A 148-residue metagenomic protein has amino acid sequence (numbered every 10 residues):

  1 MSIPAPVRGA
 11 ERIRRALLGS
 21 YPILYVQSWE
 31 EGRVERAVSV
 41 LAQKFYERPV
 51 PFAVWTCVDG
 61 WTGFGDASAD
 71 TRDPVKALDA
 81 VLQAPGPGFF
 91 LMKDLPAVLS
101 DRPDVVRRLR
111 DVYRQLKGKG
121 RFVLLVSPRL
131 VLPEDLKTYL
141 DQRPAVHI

Functional and structural regions predicted by a protein language model:
S2-I148: ATP/nucleotide-binding catalytic cores
